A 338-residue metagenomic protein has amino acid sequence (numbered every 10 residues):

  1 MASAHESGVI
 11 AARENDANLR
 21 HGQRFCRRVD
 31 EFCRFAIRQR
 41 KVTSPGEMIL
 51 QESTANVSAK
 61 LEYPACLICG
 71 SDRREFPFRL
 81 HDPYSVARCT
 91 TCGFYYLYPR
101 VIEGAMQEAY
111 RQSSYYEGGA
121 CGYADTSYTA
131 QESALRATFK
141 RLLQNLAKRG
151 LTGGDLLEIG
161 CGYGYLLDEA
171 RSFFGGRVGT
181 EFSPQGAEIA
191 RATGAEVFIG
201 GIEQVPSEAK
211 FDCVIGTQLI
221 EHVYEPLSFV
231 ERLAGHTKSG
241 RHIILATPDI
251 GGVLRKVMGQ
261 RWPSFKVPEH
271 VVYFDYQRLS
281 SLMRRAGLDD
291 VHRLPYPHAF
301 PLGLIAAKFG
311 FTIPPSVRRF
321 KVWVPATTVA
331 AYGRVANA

Functional and structural regions predicted by a protein language model:
S3-D16, F35-A36, K41: Short, intrinsically disordered low-complexity segments enriched in Ser/Thr with adjacent Pro
F25, F32-F35: Aromatic (phenylalanine/tyrosine) cluster motif
F32-C33, R40, S44-T217, L227-R232 (+5 more regions): Conserved N-terminal segment of class I S-adenosyl-L-methionine
Q218-H222: A short His-aromatic
Y224-R232, K238, H242-N337: S-adenosyl-L-methionine-dependent methyltransferase catalytic module, highlighting the catalytic core
